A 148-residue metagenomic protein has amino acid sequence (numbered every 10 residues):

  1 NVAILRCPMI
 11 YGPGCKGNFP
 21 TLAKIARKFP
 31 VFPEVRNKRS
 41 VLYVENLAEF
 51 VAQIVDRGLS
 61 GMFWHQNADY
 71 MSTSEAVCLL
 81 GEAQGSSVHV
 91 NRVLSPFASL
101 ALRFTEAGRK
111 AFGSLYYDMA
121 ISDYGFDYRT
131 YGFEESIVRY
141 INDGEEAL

Functional and structural regions predicted by a protein language model:
N1-P13: Conserved beta-loop-beta element that borders a ligand/cofactor-binding pocket
Y11, R36-R39, D69: Structured beta->alpha junctions
C15, F19-R27, L102-R103: Acceptor/aglycone-binding surface of glycosyltransferases and processive sugar-polymer synthases
C15-F19, S40, T73: Conserved donor sugar-nucleotide recognition element shared by glycan-biosynthetic enzymes
K24-L42, N46, F50: A conserved pocket-lining segment of Rossmann-fold NAD(P)-dependent short-chain dehydrogenase/reductase
R39-L42, M71, Y128-Y131: Residue-level signal for the nucleotide or nucleotide-sugar donor/cofactor binding architecture
I54-G108, Y131-L148: Mid/C-terminal beta-alpha module of Rossmann-like enzyme folds, strongest in SDR-family dehydrogenases/epimerases
A107-D118: A polyampholytic, Gly/Pro-enriched intrinsically disordered region
